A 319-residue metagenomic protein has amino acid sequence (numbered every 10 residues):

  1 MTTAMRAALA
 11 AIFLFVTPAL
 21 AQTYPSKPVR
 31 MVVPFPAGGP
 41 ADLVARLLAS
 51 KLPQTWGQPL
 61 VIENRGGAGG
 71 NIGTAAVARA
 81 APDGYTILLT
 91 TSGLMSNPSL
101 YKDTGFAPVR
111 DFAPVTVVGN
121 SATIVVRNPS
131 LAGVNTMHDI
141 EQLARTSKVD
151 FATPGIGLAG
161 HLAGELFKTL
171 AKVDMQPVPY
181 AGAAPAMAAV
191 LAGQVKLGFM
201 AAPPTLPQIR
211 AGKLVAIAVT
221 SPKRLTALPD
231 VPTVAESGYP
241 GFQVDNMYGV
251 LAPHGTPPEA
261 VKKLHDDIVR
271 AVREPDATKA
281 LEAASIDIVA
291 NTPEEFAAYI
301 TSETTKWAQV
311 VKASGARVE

Functional and structural regions predicted by a protein language model:
M1-L9: Bacterial N-terminal signal peptides that target proteins for export
V16-P18: N-terminal signal peptide c-region/cleavage motif recognized by signal peptidases
A21-D111, K148-D150, I156, K172-F199 (+4 more regions): N-terminal (or domain-start) structured segment
S26-P28, L170, R210, P258-E319: An extracytoplasmic/periplasmic, membrane-proximal ligand-sensing/linker region
R79-Y85, S99-P185, V234, M247-A280: Hinge/capping helix and adjacent helix->loop/strand transition within the periplasmic-binding protein
G93-D103, H161, L166-L170, L197-V231: A ligand-binding cleft/hinge motif common to bilobed small-molecule-binding domains
N120, T205-R273, S302-T305: C-terminal lobe and pocket-closing loops of periplasmic/extracytoplasmic Venus-flytrap solute-binding proteins
